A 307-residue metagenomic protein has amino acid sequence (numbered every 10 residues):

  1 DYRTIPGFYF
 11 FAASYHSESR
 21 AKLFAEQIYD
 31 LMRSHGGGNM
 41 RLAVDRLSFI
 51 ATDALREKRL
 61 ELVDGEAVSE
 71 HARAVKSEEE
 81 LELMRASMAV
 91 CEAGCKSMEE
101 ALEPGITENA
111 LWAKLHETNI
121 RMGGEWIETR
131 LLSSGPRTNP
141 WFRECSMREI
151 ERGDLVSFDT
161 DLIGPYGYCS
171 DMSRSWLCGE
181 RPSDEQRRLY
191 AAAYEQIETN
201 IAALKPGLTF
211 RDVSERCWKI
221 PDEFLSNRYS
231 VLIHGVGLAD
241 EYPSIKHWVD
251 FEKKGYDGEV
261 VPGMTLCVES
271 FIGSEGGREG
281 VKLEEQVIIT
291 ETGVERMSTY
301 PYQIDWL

Functional and structural regions predicted by a protein language model:
D1-L307: Active-site neighborhoods and metal-handling regions in enzymes and metal-associated proteins
